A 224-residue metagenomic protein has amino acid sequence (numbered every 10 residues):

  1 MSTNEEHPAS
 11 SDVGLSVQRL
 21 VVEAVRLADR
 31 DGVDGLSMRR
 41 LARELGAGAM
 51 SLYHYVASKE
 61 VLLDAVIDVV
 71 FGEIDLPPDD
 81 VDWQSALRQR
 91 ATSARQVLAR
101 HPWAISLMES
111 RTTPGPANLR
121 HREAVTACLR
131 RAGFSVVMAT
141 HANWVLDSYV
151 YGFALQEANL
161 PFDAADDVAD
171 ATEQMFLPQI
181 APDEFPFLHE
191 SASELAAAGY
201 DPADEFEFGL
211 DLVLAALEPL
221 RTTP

Functional and structural regions predicted by a protein language model:
M1-L15, D75, D183-S193: N-terminal intrinsically disordered/low-complexity leader segments
R19, E23-V61, A65: Helix-turn-helix
R19, V61, Q89, R120 (+4 more regions): Amphipathic alpha-helical interaction segments
V69-E73: Short, basic, alpha-helical segments at the C-terminal edge of helix-turn-helix-like DNA-binding modules
D75-R120, V136-A139, N143-L146: Hydrophobic alpha-helical connector segments
H121-V145, Y149, F153-L177, L195 (+2 more regions): Hydrophobic alpha-helical bundle segments that form small-molecule/ligand-binding pockets
A198-E218: C-terminal all-alpha effector/ligand-binding and dimerization domain of prokaryotic HTH-type transcriptional repressors
